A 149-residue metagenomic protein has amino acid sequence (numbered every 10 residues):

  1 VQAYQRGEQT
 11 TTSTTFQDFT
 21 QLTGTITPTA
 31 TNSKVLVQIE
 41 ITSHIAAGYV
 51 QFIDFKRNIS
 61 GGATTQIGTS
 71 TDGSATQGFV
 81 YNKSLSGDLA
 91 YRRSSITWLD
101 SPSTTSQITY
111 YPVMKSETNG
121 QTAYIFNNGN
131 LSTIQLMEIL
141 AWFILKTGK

Functional and structural regions predicted by a protein language model:
Q5-S13, T25-Q107, Y111-L145: Terminal beta-strand-rich extracellular "head" domains that mediate receptor/glycan or other ligand binding
F16-T23: A short beta-strand-loop element at or near the start of a globular domain
